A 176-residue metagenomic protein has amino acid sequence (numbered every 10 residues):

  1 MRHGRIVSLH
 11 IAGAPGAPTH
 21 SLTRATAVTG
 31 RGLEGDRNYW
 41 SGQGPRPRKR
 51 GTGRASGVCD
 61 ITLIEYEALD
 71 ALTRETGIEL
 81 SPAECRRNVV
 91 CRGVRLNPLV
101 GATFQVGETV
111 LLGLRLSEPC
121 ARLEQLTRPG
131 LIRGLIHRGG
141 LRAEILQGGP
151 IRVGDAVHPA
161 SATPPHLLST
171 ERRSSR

Functional and structural regions predicted by a protein language model:
M1-V106, R115, P150, A160-R176: Electropositive, beta-rich accessory/interaction domains or terminal extensions that provide binding surfaces
P18-H20, R138, I145-A156: Short glycine/proline-enriched turn or capping motifs at secondary-structure junctions
R87-Q147: Glycine-rich active-site loops that engage anionic ligands at enzyme catalytic sites
P129, E144, D155-A162, S175: Extended, aromatic/histidine-rich regions of cofactor-dependent oxidoreductases associated with respiratory
